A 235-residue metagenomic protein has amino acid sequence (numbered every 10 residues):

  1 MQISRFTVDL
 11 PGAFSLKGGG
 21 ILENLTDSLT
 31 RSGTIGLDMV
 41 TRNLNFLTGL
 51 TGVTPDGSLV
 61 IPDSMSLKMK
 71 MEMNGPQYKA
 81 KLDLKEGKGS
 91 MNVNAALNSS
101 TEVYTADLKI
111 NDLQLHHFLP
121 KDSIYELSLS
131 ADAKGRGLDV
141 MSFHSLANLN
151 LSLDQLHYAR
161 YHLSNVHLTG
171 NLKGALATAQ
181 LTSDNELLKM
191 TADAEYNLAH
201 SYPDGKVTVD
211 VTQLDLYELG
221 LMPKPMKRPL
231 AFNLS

Functional and structural regions predicted by a protein language model:
M1-S235: Interface amphipathic segments
